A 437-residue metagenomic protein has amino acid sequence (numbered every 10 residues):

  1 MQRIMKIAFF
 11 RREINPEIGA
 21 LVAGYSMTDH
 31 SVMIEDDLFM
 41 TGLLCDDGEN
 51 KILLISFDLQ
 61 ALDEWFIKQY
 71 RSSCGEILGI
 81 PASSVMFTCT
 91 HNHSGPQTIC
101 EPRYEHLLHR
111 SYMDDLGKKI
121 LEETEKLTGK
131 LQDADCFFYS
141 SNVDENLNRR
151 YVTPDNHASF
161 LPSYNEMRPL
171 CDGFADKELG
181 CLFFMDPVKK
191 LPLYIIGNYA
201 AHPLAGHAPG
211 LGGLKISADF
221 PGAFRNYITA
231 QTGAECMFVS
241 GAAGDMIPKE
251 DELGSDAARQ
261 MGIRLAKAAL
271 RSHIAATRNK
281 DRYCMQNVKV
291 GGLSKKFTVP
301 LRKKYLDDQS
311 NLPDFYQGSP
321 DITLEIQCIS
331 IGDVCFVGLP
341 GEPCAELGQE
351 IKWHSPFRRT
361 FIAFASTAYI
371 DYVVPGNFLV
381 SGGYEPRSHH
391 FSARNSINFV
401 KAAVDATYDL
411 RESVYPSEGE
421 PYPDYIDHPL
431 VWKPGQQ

Functional and structural regions predicted by a protein language model:
Q2-T88, G95-E235, L253-Q260, H273 (+1 more regions): Conserved beta-alpha junction segments in alpha/beta enzyme cores
G241-M246: Structured soluble/peripheral alpha/beta segments that form catalytic or ligand/cofactor-binding pockets
L265, S272: Anionic-ligand-binding alpha/beta catalytic cores of soluble enzymes and soluble regulatory domains that recognize
